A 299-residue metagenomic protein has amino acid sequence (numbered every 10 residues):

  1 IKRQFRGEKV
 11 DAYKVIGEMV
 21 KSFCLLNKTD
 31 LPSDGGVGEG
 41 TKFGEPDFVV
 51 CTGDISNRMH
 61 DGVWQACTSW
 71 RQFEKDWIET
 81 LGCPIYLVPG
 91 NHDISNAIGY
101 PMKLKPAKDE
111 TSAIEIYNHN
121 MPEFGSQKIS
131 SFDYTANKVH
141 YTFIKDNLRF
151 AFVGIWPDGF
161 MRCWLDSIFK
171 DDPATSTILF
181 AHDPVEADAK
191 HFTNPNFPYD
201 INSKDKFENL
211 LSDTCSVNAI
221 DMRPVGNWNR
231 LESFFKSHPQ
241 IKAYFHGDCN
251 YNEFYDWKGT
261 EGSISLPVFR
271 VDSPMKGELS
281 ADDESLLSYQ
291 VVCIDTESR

Functional and structural regions predicted by a protein language model:
I1-V63, Y199-I201: N-terminal active-site segment of His-dependent metallophosphoesterases
Q4-A12, I55-A66, A151-W156, D213-R223: The substrate-binding groove and active-site-proximal loops of carbohydrate-active enzymes, especially glycoside
A12-K21, A66-K75, R223-L231: Well-ordered, non-membrane alpha-helical segments in soluble/globular domains
M19-T29, R58, D76-T80, S167-D172 (+1 more regions): Structured segments of extracytoplasmic/periplasmic soluble domains in secreted or envelope-associated proteins
G40-F43, D76-P84, R230-K242: A structural motif corresponding to the C-terminal end of an alpha-helix and its immediate exit/capping segment
D47-D54, I85-G90, V153-G154, I178-H182 (+3 more regions): Active-site neighborhood of phospho(di)ester-bond hydrolases with catalytic His/Asp-centered motifs
M59-D166, K170-S176, K206-L211, F254-K276 (+2 more regions): Extended active-site neighborhood of metal-dependent phosphoesterases/phosphodiesterases
D172-I241: Active-site-proximal segments of metal-dependent phosphoesterases and phosphodiesterases across multiple
